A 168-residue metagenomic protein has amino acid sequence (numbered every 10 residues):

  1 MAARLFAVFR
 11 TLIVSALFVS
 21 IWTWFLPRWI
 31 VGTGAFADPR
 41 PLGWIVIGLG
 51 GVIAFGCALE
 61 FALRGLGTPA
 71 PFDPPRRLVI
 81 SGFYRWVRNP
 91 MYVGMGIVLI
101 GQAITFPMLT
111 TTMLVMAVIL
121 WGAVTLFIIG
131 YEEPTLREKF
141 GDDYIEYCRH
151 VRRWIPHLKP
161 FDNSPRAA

Functional and structural regions predicted by a protein language model:
M1-S81, V93-A168: Membrane-anchoring alpha-helices and their flanking helix-loop junctions
Y84: Solvent-exposed interhelical
N89: Extended, alpha-helix-rich binding/interface surfaces that flank or overlap catalytic cores and mediate recognition
